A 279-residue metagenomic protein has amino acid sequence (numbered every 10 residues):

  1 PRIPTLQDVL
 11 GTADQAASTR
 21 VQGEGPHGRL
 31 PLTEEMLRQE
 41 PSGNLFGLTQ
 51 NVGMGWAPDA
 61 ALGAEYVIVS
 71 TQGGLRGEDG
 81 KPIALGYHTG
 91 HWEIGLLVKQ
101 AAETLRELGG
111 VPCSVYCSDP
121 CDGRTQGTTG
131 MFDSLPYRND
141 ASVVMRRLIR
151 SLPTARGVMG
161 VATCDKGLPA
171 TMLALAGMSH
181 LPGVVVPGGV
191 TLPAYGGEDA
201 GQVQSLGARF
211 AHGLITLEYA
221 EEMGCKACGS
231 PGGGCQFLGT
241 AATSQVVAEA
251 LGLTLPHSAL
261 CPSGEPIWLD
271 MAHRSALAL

Functional and structural regions predicted by a protein language model:
P1-L279: Metallocofactor- and cofactor-centric catalytic cores in central/energy metabolism, strongly enriched
